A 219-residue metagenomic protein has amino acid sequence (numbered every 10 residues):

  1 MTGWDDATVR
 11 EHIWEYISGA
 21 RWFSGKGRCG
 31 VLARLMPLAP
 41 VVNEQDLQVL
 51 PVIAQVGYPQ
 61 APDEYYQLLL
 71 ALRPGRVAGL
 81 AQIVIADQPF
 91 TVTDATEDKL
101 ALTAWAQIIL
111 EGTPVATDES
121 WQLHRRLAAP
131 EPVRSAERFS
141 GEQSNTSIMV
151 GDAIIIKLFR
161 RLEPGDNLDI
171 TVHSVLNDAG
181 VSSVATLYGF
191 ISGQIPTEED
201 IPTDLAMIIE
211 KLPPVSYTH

Functional and structural regions predicted by a protein language model:
M1-V31: Short Lys/Arg-enriched alpha/beta "domain-start" segment
R10-I17, L35, L70, A104-I109: Generic hydrophobic, helix-prone segments enriched in Leu/Val/Ile
C29-L38, L127-V133: Short Pro/Gly-enriched beta-strand edge/turn motifs at strand-loop
V31-Q67: Exposed beta-strand-loop-beta-strand "reactive/processing" segments of non-cytosolic proteins
P51, G57-Y217: Conserved ATP-binding subdomain of kinase catalytic cores across diverse folds
